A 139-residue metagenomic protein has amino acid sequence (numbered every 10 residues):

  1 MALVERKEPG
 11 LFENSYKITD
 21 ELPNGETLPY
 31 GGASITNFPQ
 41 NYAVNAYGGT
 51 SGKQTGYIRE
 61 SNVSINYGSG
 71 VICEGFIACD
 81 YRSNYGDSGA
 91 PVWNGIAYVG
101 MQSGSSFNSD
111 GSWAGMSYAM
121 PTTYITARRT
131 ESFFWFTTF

Functional and structural regions predicted by a protein language model:
M1-N66, W93-G95, V99, S103: Serine endopeptidase catalytic core focused on the charge-relay Asp
R6, R59, R82, R128-R129: Arginine residue identity/basic-tract feature
N14-Y16, N24-E26, V71-I77, S112-M116 (+1 more regions): Generic structural motif recognizing short loop/turn segments at the entrances and edges of beta-strands
I35-F38, F76-D80: Long mid-to-C-terminal scaffolding/interaction modules that assemble large complexes
I58-C79, G89: Helical hairpin unit composed of two closely spaced alpha helices linked by a short loop
N84-D87: Short, small/polar residue-rich loop motifs at catalytic or cofactor-binding pockets
N94-F139: C-terminal subregion of chymotrypsin/trypsin-like serine protease catalytic domains
